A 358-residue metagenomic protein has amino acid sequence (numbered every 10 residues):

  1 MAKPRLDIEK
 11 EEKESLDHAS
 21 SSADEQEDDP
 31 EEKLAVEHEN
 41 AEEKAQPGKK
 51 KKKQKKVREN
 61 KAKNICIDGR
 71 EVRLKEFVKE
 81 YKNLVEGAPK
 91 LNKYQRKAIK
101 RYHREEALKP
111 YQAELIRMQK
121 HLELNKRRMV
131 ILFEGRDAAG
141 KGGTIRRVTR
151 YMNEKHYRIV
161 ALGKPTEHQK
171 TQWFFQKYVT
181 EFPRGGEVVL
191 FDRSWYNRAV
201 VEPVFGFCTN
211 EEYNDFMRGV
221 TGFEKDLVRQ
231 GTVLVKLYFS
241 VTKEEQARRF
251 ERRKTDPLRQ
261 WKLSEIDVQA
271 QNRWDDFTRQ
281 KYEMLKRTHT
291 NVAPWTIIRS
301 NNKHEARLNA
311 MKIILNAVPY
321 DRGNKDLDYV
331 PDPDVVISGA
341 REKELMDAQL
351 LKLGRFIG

Functional and structural regions predicted by a protein language model:
K3, R279-Y282, K286-G358: NTP-dependent small-molecule kinase module
A19, P47-P110: Charged, amphipathic alpha-helical linker segments immediately N-terminal to NTP-binding catalytic cores
A113-E123: Pre-Walker A adenine-sensing motif
V130-E134, T232-E245, E265-Q269, T290-A306: Phosphate-binding beta-loop-alpha motif at adenosine-nucleotide cofactor sites
I131-T149: Glycine-rich phosphate-binding P-loop
K141, H168-T171, N197-P203, K243-F250 (+2 more regions): Switch/connector loops and helix/strand junctions flanking conserved nucleotide-binding motifs in nucleotide-processing
K155-D215: Conserved nucleotide-sensing/catalytic segment adjacent to the nucleotide-binding pocket in NTP-handling enzymes
V201-G219, L227-R279, K325-V330: A glycine- and Lys/Arg-enriched "phosphate-lid" helix/loop adjacent to the NTP-binding pocket of small-molecule kinases
